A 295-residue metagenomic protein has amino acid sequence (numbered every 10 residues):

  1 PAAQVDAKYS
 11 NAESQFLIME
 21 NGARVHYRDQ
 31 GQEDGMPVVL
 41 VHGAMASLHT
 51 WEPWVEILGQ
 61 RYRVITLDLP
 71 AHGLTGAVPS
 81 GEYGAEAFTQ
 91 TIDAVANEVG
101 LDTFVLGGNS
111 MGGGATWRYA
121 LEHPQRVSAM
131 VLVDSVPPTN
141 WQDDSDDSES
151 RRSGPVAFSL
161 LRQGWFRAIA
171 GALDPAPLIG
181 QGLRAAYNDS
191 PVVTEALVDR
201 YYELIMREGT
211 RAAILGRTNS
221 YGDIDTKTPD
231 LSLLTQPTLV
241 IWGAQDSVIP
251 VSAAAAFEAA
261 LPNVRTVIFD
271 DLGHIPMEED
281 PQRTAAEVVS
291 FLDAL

Functional and structural regions predicted by a protein language model:
P1-V38, Q60-Y62, L101-D102, V267 (+1 more regions): Alpha/beta-hydrolase fold catalytic core
I18-N21, R28-Q32, L69-M111, S148-E149 (+1 more regions): Active-site loop/oxyanion-hole signature of alpha/beta-hydrolase fold enzymes
Q30-L74: Conserved HGGG/HGGXW glycine-rich cap/lid loop of the alpha/beta-hydrolase fold
L121, M130-R167: Flexible "cap/lid" loop of the alpha/beta hydrolase fold
Q142, D147, R167-L233: Conserved alpha/beta-hydrolase catalytic His-Asp/Glu region
L234, V240-W242: Short beta-strand/loop motif that positions the catalytic acidic residue of the alpha/beta-hydrolase fold
Q245-I249: Acidic catalytic loop of the alpha/beta-hydrolase fold
V264-L295: Catalytic active-site module of serine/aspartate enzymes centered on a nucleophile-bearing elbow/loop
